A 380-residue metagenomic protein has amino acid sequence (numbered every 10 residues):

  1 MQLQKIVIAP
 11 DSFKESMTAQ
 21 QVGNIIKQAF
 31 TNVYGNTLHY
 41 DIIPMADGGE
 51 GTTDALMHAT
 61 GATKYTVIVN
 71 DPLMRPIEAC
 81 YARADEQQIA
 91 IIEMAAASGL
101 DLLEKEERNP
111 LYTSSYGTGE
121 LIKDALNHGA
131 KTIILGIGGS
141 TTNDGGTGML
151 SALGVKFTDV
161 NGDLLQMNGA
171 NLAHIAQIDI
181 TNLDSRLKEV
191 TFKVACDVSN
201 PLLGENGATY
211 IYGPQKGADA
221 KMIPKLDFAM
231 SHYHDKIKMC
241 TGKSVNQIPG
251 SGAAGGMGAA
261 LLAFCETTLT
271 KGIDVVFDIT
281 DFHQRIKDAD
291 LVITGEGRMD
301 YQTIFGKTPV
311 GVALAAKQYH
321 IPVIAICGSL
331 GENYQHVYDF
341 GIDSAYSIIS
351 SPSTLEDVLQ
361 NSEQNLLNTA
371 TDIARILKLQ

Functional and structural regions predicted by a protein language model:
Q2-I137, T141-Q380: N-terminal loops that bind phosphate or other acidic moieties and the adjacent beta-alpha structural core
